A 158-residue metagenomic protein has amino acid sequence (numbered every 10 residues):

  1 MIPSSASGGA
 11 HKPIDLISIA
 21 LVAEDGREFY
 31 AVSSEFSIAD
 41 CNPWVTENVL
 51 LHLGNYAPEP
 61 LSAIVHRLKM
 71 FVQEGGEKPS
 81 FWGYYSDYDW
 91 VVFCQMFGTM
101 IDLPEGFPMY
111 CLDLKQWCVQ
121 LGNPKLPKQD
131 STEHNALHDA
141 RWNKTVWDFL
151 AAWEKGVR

Functional and structural regions predicted by a protein language model:
I2-Y84, D130: Conserved non-catalytic scaffold segment of RNase H-like nuclease domains
S62-H66, M70, L112-K115, R141 (+1 more regions): Short, contiguous clusters of charged residues that form electrostatic/catalytic patches at enzyme active sites, used
V72, D87-F107: Substrate-recognition/cap helix-loop segment adjacent to the acidic, metal-dependent catalytic center of Asp-based
S80-S86, V91-V92, N123-R158: Acidic, Mg2+-coordinating catalytic module of metal-dependent nucleases/exonucleases that use a two-metal-ion mechanism
E105-K125: Short, flexible loop segments at boundaries between secondary-structure elements
